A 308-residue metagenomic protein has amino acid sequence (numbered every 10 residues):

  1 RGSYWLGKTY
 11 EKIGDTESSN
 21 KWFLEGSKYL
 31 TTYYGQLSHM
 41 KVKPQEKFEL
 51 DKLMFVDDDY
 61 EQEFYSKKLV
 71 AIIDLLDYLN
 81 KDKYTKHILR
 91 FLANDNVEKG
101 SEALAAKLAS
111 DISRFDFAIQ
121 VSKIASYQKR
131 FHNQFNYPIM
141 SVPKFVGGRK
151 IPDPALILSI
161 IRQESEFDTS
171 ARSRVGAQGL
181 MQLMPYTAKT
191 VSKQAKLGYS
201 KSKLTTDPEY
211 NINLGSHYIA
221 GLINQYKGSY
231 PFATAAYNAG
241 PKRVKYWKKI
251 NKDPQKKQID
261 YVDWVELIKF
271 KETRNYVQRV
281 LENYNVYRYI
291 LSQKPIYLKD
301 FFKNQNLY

Functional and structural regions predicted by a protein language model:
G2: Duplex nucleic acid-engaging cores and interfaces of nucleic-acid transaction enzymes
L6-T9, I13-E25, T31, Q36-H39 (+2 more regions): Catalytic glycan-binding domains that act on GlcNAc-containing polysaccharides
Q36-D51: Short, charge-rich, low-complexity alpha-helical interaction segments
M54-K67: TPR-adjacent "capping" and linker segments in tetratricopeptide-repeat scaffold/adaptor proteins
Y65, D77, I268, E272: Catalytic cores of large soluble enzymes that bind and process phosphate-bearing ligands
K67-Y84, I88-F91: Alpha-helical segment of the N-proximal tetratricopeptide repeat
